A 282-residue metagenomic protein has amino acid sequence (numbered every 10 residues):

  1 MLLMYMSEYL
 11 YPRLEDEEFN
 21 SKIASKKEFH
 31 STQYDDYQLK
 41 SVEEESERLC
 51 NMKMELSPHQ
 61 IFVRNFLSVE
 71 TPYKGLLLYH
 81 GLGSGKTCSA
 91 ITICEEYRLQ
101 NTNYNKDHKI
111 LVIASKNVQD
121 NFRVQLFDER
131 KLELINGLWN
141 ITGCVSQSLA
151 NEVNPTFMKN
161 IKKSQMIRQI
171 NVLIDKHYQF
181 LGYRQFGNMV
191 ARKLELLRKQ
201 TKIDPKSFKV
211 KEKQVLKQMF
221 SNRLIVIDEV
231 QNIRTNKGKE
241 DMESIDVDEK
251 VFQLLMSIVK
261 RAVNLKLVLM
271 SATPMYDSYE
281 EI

Functional and structural regions predicted by a protein language model:
L2-R64, V69-K74, L82-L255: SF2 helicase/translocase NTPase motor core, specifically the RecA-like lobe 1 inter-motif segment between Walker
L82-G83, R261-S278: Conserved helicase ATPase motor motifs in RecA-like P-loop NTPase domains
R98, V259-A262: Conserved ATPase "switch" residues in P-loop NTPase domains
